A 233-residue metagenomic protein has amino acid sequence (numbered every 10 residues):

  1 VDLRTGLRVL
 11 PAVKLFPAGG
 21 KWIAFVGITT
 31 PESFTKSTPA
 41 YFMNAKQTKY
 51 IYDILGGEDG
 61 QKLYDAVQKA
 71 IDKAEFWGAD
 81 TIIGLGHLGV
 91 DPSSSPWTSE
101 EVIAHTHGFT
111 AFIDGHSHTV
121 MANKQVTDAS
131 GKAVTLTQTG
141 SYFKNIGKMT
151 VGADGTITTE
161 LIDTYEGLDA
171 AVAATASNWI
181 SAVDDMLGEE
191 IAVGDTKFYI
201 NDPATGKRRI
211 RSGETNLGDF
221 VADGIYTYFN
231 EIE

Functional and structural regions predicted by a protein language model:
V1-G167, L217, G224: Acidic, metal/ion-coordinating pockets
A173-E233: Non-catalytic terminal accessory segments
